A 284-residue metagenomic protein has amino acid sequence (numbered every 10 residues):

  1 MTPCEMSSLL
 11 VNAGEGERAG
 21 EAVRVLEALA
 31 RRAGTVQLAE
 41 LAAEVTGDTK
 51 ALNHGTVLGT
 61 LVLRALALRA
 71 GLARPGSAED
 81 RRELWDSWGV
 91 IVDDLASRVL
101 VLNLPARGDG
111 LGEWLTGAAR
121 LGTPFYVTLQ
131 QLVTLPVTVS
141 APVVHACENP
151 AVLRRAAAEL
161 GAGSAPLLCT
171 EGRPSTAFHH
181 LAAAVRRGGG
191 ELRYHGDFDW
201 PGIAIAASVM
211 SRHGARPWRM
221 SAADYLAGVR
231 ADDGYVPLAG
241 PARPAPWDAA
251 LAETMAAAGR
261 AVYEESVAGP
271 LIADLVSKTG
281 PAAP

Functional and structural regions predicted by a protein language model:
M1-C169, P174-R187, P201, S208-R216 (+1 more regions): Nucleic-acid enzyme cleavage-core boundary/entry regions
G189-D199: Acidic beta-strand-to-loop metal/phosphate-binding motif
